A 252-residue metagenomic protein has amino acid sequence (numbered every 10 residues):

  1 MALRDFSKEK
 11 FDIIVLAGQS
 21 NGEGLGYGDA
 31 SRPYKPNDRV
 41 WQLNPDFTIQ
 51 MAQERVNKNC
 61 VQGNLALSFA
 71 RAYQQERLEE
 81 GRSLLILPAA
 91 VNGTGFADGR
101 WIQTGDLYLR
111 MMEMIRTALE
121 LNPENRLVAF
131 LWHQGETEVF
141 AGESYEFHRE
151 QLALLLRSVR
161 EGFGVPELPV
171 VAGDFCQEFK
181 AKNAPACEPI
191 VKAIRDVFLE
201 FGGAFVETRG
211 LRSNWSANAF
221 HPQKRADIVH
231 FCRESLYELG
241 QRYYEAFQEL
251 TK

Functional and structural regions predicted by a protein language model:
M1-K252: Cell-envelope and extracellular/periplasmic
